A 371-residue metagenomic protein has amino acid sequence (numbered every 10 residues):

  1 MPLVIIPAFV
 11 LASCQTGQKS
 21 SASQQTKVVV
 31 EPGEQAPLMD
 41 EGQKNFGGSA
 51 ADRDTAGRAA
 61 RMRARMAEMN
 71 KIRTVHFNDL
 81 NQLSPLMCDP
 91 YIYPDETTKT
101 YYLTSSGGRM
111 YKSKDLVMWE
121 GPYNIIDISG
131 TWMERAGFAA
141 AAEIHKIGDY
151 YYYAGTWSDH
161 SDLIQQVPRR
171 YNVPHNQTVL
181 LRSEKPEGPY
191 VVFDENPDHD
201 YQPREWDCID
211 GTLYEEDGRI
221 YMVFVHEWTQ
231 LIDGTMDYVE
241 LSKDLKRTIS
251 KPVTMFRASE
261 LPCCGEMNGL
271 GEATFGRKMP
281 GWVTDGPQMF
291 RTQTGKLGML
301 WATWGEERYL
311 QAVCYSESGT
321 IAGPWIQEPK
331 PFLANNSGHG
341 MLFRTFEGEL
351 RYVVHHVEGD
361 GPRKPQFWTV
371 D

Functional and structural regions predicted by a protein language model:
P2-A12: Bacterial N-terminal signal peptides
C14-D371: Carbohydrate-active catalytic/glycan-binding domains of CAZyme proteins, especially the secreted or lumenal ectodomains
